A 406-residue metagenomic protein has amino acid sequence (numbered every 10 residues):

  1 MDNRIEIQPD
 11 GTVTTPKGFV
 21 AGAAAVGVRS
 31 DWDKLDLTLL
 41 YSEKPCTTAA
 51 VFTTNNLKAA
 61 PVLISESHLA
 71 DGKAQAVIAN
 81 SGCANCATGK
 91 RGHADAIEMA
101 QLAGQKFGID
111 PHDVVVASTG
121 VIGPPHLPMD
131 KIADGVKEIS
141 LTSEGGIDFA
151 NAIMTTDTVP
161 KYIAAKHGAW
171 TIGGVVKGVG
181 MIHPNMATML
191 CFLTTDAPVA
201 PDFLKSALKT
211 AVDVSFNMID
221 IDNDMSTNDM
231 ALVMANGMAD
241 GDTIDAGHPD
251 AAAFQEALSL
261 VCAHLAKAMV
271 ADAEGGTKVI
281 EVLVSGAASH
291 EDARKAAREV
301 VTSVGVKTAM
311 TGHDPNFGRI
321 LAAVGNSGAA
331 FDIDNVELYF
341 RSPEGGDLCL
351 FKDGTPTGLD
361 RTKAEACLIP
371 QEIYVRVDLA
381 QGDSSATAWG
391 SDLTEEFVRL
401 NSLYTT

Functional and structural regions predicted by a protein language model:
D2-N80, A84-A94, Q105-T406: A structural signal for small-residue-enriched, beta-sheet-centric alpha/beta enzyme cores and oligomeric scaffold folds
A100: Generic structural marker for isolated residues within well-ordered, non-membrane alpha-helices of soluble domains
